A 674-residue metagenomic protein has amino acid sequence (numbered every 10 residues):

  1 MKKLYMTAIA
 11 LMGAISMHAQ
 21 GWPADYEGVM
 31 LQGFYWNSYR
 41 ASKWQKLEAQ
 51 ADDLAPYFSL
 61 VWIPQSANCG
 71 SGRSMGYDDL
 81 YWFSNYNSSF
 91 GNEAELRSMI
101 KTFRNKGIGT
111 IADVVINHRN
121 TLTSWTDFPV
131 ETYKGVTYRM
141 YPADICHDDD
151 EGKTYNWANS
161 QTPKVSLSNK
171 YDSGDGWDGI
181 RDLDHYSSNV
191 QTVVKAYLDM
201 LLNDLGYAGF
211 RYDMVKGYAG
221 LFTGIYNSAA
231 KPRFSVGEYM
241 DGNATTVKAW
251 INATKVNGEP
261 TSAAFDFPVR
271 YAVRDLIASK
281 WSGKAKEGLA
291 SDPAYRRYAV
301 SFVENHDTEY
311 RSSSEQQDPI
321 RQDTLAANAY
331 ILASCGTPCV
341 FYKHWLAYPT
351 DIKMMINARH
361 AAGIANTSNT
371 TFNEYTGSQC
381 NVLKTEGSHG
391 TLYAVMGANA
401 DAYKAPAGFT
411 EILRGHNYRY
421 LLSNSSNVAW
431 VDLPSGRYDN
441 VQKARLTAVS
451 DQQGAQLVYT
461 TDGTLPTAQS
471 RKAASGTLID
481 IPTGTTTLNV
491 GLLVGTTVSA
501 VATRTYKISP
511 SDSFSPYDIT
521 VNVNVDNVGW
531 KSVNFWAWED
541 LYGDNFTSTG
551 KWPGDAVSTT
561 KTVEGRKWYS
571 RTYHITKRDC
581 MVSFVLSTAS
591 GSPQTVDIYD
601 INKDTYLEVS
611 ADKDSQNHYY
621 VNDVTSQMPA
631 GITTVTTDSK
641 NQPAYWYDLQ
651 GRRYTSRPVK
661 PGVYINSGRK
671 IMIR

Functional and structural regions predicted by a protein language model:
Q20-W177, L183, K216-G237, G242: Acidic/aromatic-lined carbohydrate-recognition and catalytic surfaces of CAZymes acting on diverse glycans
W22-W36, K46-A55, Q65-D79, I100-R104 (+3 more regions): Active-site-proximal helices and loops of the catalytic beta/alpha 8
A398-A400, A448-Q456, N527-K531, D579 (+1 more regions): Short proline/glycine-enriched turn/loop motifs at strand-loop junctions of beta-rich domains
S425-F514: Short, compositionally stereotyped local motifs that mark structural "simplifiers"
T460-G476, N527-K577, A589-I598: Aromatic-rich carbohydrate-binding modules that target alpha-glucans
L478-T487, I575-C580, P658-K660: Surface-exposed, short loops/turns at beta-strand junctions within beta-sandwich domains
L492-V494, T588, N666: Conserved structural position at the C-terminal beta-strand of extracellular beta-sandwich adhesion modules
P629-R674: C-terminal outer-membrane/trafficking sorting elements
